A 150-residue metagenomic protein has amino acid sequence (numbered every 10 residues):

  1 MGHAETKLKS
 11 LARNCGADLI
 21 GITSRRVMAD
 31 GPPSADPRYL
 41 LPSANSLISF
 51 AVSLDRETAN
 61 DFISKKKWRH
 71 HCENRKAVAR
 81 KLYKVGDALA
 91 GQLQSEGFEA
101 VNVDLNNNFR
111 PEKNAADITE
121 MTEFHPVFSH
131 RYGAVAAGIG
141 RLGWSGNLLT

Functional and structural regions predicted by a protein language model:
M1-D87: Non-catalytic, usually N-terminal nucleic-acid engagement modules in DNA/RNA processing proteins
G31, V78-T150: Catalytic cores of enzyme domains
